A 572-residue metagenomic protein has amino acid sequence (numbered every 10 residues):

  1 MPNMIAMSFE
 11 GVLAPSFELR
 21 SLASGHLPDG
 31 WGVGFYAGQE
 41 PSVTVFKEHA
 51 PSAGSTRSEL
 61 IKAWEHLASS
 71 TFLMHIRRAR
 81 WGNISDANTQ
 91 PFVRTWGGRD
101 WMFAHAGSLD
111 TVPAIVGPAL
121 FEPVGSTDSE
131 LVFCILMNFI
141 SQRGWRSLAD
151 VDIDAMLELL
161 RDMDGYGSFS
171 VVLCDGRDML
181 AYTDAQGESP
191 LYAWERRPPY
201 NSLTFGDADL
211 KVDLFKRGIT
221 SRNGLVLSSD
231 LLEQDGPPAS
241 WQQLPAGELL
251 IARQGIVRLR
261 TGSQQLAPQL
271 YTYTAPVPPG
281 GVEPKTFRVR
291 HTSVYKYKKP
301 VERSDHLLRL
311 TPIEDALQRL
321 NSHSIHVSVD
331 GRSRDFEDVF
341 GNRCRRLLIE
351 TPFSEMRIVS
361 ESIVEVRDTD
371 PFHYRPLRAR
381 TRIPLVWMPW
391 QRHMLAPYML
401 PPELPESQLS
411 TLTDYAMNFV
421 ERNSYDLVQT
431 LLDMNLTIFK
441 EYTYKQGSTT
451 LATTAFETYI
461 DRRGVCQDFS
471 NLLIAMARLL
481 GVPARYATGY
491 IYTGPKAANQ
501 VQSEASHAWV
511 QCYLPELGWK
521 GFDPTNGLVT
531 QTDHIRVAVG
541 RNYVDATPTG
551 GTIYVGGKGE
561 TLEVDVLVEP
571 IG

Functional and structural regions predicted by a protein language model:
M1-T56, F72, V257-G262, L266-A267: Extreme N-terminus nucleophile/cap motif
P2-M7, W31-Y36, Q90, F169-C174 (+3 more regions): Short beta-strand scaffold segments in enzyme catalytic cores
H49-K62, H75-R99, I115-A119, F336-L347 (+1 more regions): Short acidic (Asp/Glu) patches
T71, R146-Q186: Catalytic core of PPM/PP2C metal-dependent serine/threonine phosphatase domains
Y200-L249, G521-D523, T530-A538, P548: A conserved acidic, glycine/proline-rich C-terminal tail/linker
T272-L385: Intrinsically disordered, low-complexity N-terminal segments that are enriched in acidic
I383-G464, R541-Y543, Y554, K558-E560 (+1 more regions): Secondary-structure boundary elements
L436, Y442, D468-T561: Hydrophobic/aromatic-rich core segments of domains that either
